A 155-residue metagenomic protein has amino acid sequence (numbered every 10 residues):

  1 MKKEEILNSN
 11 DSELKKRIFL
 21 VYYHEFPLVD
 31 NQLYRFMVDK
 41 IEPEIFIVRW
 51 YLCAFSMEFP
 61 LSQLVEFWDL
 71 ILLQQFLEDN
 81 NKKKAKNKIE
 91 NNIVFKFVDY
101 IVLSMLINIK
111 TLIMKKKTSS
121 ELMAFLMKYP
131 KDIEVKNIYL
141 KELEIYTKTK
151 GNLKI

Functional and structural regions predicted by a protein language model:
M1-I155: Helix-rich, well-folded core regions that mediate interactions or catalysis
